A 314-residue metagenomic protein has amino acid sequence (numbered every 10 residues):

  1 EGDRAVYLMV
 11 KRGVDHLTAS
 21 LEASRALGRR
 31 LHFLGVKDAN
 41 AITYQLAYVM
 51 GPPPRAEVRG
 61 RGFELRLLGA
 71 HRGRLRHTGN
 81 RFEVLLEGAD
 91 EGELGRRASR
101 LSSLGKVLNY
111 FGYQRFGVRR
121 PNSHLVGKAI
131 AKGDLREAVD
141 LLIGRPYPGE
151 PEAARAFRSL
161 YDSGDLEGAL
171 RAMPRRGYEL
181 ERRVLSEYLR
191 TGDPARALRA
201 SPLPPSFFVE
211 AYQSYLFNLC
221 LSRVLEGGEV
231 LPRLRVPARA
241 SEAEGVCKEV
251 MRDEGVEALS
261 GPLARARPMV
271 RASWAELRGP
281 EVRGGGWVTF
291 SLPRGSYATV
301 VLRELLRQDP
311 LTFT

Functional and structural regions predicted by a protein language model:
E1-R4, L8-P293, T299-T314: Extended, charged/glycine-rich binding lobes that contact polyanionic ligands
